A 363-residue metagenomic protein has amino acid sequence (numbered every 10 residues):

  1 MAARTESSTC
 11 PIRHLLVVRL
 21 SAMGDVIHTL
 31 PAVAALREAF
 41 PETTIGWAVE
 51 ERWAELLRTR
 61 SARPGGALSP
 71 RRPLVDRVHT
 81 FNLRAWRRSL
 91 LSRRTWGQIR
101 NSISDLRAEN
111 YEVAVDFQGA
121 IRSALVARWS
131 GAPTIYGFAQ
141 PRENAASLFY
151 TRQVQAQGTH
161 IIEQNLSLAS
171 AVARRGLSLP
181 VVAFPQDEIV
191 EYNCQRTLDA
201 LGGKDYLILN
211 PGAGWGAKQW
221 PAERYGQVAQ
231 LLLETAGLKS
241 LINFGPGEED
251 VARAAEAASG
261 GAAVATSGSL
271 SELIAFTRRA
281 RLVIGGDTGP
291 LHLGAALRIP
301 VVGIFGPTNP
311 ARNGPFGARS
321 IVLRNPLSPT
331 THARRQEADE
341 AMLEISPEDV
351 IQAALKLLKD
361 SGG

Functional and structural regions predicted by a protein language model:
M1-G363: Catalytic machinery of carbohydrate-active enzymes, primarily nucleotide-sugar-dependent glycosyltransferases
